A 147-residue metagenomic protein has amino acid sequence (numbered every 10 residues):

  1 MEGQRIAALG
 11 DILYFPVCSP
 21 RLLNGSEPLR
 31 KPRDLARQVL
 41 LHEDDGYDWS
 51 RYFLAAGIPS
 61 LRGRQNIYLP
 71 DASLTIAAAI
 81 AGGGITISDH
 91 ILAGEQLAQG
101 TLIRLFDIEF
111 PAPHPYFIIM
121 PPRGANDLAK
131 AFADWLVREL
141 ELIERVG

Functional and structural regions predicted by a protein language model:
M1-L69: Acidic, Gly/Pro-rich loop/turn segments at junctions of secondary structure
E2, N24, T86, A112 (+1 more regions): Alpha-helix N-cap/loop-to-helix initiation residues
Q4, R104-D107: Short beta-strand/turn micro-motifs at beta-sheet edges
A7, R33, I76-A77, K130: Alpha-helical segments flanking ligand/cofactor-binding loops in enzyme cores
P16, L40, R104, F117-I118: Generic preference for hydrophobic
D45, L74, D107, R123: Residues that form or immediately flank small-molecule/cofactor binding pockets and catalytic motifs
S60-R104, P111-A112: Hydrophobic hinge/microswitch elements
H90-Q99, E109-G147: C-terminal effector-binding regulatory domain of bacterial HTH transcription factors
